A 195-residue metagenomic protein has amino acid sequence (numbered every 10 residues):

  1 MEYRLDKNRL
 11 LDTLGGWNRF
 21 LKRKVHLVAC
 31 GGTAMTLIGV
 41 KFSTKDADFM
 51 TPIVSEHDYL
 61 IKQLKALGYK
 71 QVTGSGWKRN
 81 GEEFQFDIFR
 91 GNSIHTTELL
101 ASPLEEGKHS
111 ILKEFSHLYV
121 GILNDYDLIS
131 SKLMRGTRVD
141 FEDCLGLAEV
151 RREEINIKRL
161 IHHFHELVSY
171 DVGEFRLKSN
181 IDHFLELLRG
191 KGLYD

Functional and structural regions predicted by a protein language model:
M1-D195: Compositionally biased terminal segments of proteins
